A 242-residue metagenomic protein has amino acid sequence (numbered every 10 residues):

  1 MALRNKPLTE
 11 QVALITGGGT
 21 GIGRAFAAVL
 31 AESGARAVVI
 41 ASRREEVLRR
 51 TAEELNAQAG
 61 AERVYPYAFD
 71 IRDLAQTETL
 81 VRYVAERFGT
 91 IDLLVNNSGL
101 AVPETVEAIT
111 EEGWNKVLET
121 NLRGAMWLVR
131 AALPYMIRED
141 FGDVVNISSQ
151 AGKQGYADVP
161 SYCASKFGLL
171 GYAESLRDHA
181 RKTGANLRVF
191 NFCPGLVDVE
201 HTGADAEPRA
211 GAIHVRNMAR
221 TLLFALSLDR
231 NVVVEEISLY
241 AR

Functional and structural regions predicted by a protein language model:
V12, G19-G21: Conserved glycine-rich cofactor-binding loop
A35-R50: Conserved glycine-rich Rossmann-like NAD(P)H-binding loop of the short-chain dehydrogenase/reductase
E45-E46, A68-T79, E111: The beta1-alpha1 cofactor-binding region of Rossmann-like NAD(H)/NADP(H)-dependent oxidoreductases
T105-V106, G113-N115: Substrate-binding pocket helix/loop in short-chain dehydrogenase/reductase
V129, S165: Active-site helix of classical SDR
S149: Residue(s) in the substrate-gating loop at a strand-loop-helix junction that position the organic substrate next
L187, N191-F192, E207-R242: C-terminal helical subdomain
